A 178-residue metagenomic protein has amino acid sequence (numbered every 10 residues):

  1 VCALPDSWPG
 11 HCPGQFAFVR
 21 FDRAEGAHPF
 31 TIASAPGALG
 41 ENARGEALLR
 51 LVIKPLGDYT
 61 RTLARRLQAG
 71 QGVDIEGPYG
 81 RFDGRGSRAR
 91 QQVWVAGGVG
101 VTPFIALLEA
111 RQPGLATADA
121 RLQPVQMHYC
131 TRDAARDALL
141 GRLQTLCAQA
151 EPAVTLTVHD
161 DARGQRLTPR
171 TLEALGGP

Functional and structural regions predicted by a protein language model:
V1-D74, Q92, C130-D133, Q144: Ferredoxin-reductase
A43, R85-S87, D119-R121: Short, flexible hinge/linker loops that cap or flank conserved catalytic cores
L51, D58-L67, Q71, A118 (+1 more regions): Reductase modules of NAD(P)H-dependent flavoproteins
P78-R88: A short, basic/flexible loop-to-alpha-helix module at the beginning of a structural domain
Q92-V93, V125: Conserved hydrophobic helix-helix packing surfaces used for dimerization/oligomerization
V93-T102: Short, glycine-rich nucleotide/cofactor-binding loops
V101-A118: Histidine-anchored nucleotide/phosphate-binding helix
